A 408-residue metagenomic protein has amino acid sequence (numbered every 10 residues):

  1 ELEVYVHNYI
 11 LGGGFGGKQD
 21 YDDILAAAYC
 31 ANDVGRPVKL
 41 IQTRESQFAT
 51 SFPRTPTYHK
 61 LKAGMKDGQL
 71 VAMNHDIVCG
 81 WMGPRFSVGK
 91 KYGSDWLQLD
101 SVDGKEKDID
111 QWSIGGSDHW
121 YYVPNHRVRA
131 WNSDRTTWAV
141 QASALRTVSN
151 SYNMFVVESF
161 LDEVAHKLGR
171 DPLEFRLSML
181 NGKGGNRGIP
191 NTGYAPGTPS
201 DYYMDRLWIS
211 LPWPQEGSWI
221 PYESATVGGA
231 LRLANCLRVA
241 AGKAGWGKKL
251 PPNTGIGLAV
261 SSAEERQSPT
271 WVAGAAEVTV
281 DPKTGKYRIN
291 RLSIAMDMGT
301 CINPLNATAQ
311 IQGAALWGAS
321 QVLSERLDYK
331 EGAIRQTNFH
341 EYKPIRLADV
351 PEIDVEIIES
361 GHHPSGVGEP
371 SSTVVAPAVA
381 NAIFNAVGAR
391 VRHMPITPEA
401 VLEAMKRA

Functional and structural regions predicted by a protein language model:
E1-A408: Cofactor-binding beta-sheet edge motifs in enzyme active sites
